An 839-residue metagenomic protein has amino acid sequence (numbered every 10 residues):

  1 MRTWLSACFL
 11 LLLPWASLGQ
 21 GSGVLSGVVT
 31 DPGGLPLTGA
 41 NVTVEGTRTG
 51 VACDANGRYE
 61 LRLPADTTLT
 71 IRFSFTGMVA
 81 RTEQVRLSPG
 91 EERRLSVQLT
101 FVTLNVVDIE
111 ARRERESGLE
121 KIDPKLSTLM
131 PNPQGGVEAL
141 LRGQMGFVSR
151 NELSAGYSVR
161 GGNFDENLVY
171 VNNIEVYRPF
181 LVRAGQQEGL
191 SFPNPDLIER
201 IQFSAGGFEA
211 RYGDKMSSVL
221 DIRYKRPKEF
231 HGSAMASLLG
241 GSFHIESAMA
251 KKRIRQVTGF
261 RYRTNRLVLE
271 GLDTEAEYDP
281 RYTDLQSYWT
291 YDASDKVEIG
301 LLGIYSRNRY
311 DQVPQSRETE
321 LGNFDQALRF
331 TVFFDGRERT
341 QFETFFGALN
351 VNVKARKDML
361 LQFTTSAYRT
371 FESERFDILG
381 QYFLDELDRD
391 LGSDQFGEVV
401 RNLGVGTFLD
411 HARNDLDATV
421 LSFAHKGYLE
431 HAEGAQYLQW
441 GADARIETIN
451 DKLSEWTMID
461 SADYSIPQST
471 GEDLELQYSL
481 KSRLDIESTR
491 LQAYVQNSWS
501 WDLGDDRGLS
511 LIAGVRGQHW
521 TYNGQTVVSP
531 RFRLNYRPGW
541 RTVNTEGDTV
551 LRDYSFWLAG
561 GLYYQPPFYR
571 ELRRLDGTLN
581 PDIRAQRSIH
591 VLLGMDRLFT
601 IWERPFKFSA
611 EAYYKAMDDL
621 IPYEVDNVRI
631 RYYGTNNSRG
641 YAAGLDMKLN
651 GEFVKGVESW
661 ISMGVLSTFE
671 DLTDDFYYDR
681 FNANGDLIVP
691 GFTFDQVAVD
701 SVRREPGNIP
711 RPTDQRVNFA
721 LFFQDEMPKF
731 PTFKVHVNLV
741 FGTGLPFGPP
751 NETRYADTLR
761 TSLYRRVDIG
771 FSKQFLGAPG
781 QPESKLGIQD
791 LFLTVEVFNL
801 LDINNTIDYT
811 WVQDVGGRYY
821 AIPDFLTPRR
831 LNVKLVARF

Functional and structural regions predicted by a protein language model:
T30-P32, A40-E45, R72-M78, S88-Q134 (+2 more regions): Short, acidic, small-residue-rich periplasmic hinge/interaction motif at the N-terminus of Gram-negative outer-membrane
E60-R62, L129, E175-F203, S287: Short acidic/polar hinge/loop motifs at secondary-structure boundaries that mediate gating or recognition
E138-R178: Extracytoplasmic beta-strand/coil segments of soluble accessory domains associated with Gram-negative outer-membrane
S233, L239-Y262, E275-P314, E338-F363: Transmembrane beta-barrel wall of Gram-negative outer-membrane proteins
D292-R307, R337-N523, S609-A612: Face-selective signature of the C-terminal outer-membrane beta-barrel domain
Q362-S366, W557, A585-E652, E670 (+1 more regions): Membrane-embedded beta-barrel scaffold of Gram-negative outer-membrane proteins
L503-D505, Y614-A616, N636-G748, V836-R838: Gram-negative outer-membrane beta-barrel transporters
S659, V740-P750, K773-F839: C-terminal beta-signal and adjacent terminal beta-strands/loops of Gram-negative outer-membrane beta-barrel proteins
